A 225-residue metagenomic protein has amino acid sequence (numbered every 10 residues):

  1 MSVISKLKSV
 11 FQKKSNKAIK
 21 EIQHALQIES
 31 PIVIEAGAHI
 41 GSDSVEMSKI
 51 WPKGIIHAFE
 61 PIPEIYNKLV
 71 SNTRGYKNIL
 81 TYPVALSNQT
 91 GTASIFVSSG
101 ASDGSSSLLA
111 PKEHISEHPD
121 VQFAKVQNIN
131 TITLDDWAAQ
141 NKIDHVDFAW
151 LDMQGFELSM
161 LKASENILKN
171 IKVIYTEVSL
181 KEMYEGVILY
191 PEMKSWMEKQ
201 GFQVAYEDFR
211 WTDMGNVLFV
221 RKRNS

Functional and structural regions predicted by a protein language model:
M1-S225: Phosphate/nucleotide-binding beta-alpha loop and adjacent structural elements of enzyme active sites
